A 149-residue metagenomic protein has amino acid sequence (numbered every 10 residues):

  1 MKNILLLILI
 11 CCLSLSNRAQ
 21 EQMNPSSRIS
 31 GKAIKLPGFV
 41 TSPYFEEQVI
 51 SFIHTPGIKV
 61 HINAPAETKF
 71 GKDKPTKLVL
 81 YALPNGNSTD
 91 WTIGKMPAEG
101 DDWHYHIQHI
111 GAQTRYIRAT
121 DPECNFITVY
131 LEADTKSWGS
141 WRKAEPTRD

Functional and structural regions predicted by a protein language model:
K2-I8: Sec-dependent signal peptide recognition, specifically the positively charged N-region followed immediately by
L9-N17: Hydrophobic h-region of N-terminal signal peptides that target proteins for export in Gram-negative bacteria
A19-L78: A domain-start/cap signature at the N-terminus of enzymes
I50-V60, G86-T89, T120-N125: Glycine-rich short-loop/terminal segments
F52-P56, D102-H109, E145-D149: Phosphate/oxyanion-binding active-site loops and adjacent basic polyanion-contact surfaces
T68-E123: Short, surface-exposed "cap/lid" segments of acyl-processing enzymes
L80, I127-L131: Hydrophobic/aromatic beta-strand patches that form the interior of the parallel beta-sheet core in alpha/beta enzyme
G111, Y130, T135, G139-D149: Alpha/beta-hydrolase active-site loop
